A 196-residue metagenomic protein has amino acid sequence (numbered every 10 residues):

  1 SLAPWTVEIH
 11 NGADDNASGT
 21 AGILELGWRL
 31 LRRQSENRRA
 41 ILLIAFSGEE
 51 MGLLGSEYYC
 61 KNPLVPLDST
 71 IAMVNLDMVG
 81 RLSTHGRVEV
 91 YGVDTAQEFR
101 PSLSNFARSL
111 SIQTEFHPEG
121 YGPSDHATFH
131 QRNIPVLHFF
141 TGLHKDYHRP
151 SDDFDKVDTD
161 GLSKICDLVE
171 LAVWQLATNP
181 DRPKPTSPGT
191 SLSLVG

Functional and structural regions predicted by a protein language model:
S1-L53, V169: Alpha-helical metal-binding/catalytic segments enriched in His/Glu/Asp
A3-G12, H85-V88, P150, F154: Glycine- and acidic
G22, S102, K164, L168: Charged catalytic carboxylate motif
E25-S35, K61-V65, S104-I112, E170-D181: Sec-exported extracytoplasmic/periplasmic mature domains
F46-H144, D158, L162: Metal-dependent peptidase/peptidase-like ectodomains
N133-R182: Extended, hydrophobic interaction surfaces within ordered domains
N179-G196: PDZ/PDZ-like peptide-tail recognition elements
